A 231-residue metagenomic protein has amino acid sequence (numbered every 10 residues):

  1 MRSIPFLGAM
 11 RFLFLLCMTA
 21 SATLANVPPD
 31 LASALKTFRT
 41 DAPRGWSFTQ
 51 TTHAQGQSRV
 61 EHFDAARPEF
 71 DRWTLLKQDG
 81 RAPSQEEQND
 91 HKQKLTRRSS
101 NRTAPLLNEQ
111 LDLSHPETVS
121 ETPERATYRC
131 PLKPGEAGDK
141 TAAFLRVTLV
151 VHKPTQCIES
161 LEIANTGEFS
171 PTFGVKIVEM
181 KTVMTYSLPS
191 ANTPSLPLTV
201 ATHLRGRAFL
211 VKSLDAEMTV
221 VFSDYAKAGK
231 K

Functional and structural regions predicted by a protein language model:
M1-M10: N-terminal secretory signal peptides that target proteins for export/translocation
R2, A25-N26, P194: Compositionally biased, intrinsically disordered/low-complexity regions enriched for serine, proline and threonine
A9-S21: Bacterial N-terminal signal peptides
L24-L145, C157-E159, A164-I177, R205-K231: Structured extracytoplasmic
V150-K153, K181-A191: Extended lipid/amphipathic-ligand handling interfaces
H152-A164, P194-A201: Extended soluble regions of mature proteins
S187-D215: Cysteine/selenocysteine-centered motifs that mediate thiol-based redox chemistry or coordinate metal-sulfur cofactors
